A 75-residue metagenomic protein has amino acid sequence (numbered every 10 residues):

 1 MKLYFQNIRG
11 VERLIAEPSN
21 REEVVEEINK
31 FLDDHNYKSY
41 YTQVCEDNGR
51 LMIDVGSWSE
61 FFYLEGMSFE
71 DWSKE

Functional and structural regions predicted by a protein language model:
M1-V11: Short aromatic-glycine-(Arg/Gly/Cys) micro-motifs in beta-strand/loop hairpins
L3, I15, F61-L64: Generic preference for hydrophobic/aromatic residues in regular secondary structure cores
G10-R21: A short, exposed loop/beta-hairpin motif centered on an aromatic-Gly-Thr core
I15, I28-L32, N48: N-terminal regions of proteins, emphasizing targeting and processing segments when present
N20-Y40: A short, charged, amphipathic alpha-helix used as a generic interaction element across diverse proteins
D33-E75: Short, mixed-charge low-complexity intrinsically disordered segments
